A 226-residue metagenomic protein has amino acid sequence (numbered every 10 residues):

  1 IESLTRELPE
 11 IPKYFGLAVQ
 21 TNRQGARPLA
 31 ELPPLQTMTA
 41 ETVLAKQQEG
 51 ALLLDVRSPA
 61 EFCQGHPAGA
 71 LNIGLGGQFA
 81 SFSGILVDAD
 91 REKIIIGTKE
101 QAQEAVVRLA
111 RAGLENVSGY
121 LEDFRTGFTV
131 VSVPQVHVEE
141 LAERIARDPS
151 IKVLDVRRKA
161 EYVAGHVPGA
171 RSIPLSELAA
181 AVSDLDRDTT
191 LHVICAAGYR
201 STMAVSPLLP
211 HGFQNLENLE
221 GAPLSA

Functional and structural regions predicted by a protein language model:
I1-A26, L32, A51, P59-K152 (+1 more regions): Rhodanese-like catalytic fold shared by cysteine-dependent sulfurtransferases and DSP/PTP-type phosphatases
L32-T42: A contiguous, basic/glycine-rich beta-loop/short-helix subdomain that forms a polymer-engagement track
T42-S58: Conserved, hydrophobic alpha-helical core segments of structured domains
